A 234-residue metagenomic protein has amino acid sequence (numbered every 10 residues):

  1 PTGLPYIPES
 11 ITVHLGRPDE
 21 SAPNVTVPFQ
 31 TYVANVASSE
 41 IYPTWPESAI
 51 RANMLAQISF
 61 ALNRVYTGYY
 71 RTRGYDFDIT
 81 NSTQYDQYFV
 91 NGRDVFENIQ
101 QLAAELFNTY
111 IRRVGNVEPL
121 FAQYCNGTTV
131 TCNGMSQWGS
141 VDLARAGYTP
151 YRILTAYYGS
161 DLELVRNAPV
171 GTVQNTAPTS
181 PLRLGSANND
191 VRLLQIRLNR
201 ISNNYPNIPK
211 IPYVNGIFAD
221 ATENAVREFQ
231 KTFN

Functional and structural regions predicted by a protein language model:
P1-N234: Conserved, single-site charged/polar hotspot
